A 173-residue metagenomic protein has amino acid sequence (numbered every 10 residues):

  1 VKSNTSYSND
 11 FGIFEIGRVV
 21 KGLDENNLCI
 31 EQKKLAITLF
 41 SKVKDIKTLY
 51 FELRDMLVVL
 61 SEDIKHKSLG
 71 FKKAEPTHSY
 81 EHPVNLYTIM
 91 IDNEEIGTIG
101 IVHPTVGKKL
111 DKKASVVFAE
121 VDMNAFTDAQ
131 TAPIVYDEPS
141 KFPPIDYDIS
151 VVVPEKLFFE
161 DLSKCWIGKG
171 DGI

Functional and structural regions predicted by a protein language model:
V1-I173: Extended beta-strand-rich architecture
